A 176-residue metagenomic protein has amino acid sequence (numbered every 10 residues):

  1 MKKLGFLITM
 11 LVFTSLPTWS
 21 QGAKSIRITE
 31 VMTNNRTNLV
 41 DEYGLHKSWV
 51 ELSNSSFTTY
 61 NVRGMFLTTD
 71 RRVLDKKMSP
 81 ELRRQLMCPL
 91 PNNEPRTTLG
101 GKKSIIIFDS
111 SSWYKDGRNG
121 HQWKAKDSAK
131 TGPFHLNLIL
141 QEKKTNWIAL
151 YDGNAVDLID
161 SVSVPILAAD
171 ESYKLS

Functional and structural regions predicted by a protein language model:
L4-T14: Sec-dependent N-terminal signal peptides
S20-S176: Activation on beta-sandwich/Ig-like modules and their edge loops
